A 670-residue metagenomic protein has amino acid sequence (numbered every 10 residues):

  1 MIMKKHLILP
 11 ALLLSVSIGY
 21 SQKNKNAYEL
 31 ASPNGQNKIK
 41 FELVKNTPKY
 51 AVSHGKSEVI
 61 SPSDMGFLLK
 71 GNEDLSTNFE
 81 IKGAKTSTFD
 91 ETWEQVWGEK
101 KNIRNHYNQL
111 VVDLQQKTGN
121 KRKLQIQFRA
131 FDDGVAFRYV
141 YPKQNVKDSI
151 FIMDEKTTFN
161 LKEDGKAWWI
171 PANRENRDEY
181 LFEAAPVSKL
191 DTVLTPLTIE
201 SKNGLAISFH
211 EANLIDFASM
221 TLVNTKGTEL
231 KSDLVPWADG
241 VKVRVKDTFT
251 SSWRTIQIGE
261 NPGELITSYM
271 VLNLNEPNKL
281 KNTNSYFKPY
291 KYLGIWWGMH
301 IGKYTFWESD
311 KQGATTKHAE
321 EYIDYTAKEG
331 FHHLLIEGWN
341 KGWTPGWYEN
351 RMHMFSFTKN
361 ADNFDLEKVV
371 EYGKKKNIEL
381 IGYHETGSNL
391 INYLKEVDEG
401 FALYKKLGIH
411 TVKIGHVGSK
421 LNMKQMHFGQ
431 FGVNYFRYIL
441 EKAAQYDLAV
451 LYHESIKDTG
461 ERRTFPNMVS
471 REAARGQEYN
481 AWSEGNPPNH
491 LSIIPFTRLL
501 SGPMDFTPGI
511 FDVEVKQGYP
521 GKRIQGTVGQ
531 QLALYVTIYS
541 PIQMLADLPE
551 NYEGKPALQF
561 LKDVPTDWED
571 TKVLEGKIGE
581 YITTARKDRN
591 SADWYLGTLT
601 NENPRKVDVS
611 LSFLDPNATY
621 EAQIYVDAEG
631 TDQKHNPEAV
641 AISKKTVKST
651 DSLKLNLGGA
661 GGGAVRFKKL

Functional and structural regions predicted by a protein language model:
M1-N26: Bacterial Sec-dependent N-terminal signal peptides
K25-N282: N-terminal accessory beta-strand-rich subdomains and adjacent acidic, glycine-rich linkers that precede catalytic cores
K246-E329, H333: An acidic-aromatic substrate-binding cleft motif
T326, V450, T537, L596: Conserved, mostly hydrophobic/aromatic
G338-G518, K522-T527: Aromatic- and carboxylate-enriched substrate-binding clefts and catalytic-loop regions of carbohydrate-active enzymes
E514-N590: Glycine-rich, aromatic-lined ligand/substrate-binding cores of catalytic and carbohydrate-binding domains
I578-A618, G663-A664: Carbohydrate-binding surface patches
K644-L670: C-terminal beta-strand-rich structural cap/linker in extracellular carbohydrate-active enzymes
